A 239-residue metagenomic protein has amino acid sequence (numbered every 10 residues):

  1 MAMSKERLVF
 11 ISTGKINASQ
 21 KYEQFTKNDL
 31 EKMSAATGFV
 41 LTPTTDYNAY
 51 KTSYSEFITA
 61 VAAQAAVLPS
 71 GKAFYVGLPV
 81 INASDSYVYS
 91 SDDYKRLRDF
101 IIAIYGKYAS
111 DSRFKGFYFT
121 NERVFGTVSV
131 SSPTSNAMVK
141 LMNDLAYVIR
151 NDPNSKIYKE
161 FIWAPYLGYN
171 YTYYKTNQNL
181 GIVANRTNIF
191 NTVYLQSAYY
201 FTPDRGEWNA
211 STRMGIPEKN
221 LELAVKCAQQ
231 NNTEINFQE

Functional and structural regions predicted by a protein language model:
M1-E239: Glycan-processing catalytic domains of CAZymes
